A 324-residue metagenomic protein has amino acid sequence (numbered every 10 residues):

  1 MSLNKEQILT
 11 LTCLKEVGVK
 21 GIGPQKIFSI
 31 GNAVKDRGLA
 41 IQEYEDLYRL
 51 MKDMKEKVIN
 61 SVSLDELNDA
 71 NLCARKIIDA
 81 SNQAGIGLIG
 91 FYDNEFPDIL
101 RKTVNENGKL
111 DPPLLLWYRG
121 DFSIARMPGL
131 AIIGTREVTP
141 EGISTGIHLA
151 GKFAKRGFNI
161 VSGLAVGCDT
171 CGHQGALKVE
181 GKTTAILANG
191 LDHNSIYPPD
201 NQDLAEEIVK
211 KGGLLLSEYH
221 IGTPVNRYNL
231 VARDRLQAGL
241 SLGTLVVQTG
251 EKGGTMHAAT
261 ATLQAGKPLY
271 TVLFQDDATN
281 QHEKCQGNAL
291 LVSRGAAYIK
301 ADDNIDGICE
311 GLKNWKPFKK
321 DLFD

Functional and structural regions predicted by a protein language model:
M1-E95: Short, small/acidic-rich helices and loops at N termini and domain boundaries of DNA replication/processing enzymes
M1-Q7, G18, F91-D324: Glycine-biased, small-residue-rich flexible motifs in mid-sequence functional cores and linkers
